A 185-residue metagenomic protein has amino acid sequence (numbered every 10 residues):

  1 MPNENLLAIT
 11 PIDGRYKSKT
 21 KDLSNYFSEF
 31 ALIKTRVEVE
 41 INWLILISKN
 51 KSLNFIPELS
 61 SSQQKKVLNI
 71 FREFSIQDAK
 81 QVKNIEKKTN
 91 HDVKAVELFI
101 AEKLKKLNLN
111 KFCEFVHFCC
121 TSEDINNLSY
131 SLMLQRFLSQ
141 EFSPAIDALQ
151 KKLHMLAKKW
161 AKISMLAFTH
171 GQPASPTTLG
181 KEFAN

Functional and structural regions predicted by a protein language model:
M1-N185: A helix-coil-helix interface module used to build multimeric assemblies and to scaffold catalytic/cofactor sites
